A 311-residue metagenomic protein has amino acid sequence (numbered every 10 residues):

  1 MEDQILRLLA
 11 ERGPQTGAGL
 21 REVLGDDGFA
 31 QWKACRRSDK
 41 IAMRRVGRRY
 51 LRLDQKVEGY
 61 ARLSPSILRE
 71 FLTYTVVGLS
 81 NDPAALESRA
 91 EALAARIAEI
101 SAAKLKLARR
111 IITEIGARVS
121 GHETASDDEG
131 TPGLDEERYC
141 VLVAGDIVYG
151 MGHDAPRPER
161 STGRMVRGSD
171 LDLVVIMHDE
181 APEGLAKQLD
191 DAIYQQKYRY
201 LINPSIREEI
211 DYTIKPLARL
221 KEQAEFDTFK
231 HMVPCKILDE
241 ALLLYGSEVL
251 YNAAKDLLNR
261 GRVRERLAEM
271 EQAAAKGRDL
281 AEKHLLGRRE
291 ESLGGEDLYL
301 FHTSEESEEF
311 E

Functional and structural regions predicted by a protein language model:
M1-G168, M177-E311: Catalytic core of pol beta-like nucleotidyltransferases
D172: Cell-envelope/extracellular polymer assembly enzymes that use nucleotide-activated donors
